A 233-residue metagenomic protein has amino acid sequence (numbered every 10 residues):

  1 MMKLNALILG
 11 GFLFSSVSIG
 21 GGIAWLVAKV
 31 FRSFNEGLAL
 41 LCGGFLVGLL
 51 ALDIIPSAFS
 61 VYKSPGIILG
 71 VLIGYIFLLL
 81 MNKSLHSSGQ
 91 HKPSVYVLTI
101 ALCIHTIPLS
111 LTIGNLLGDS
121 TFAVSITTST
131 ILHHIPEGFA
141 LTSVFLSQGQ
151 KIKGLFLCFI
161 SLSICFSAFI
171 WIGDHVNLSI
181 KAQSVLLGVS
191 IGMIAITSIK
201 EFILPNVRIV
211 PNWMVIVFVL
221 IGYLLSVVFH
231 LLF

Functional and structural regions predicted by a protein language model:
M1-F233: Intrinsically disordered, metal-sensing/regulatory segments
